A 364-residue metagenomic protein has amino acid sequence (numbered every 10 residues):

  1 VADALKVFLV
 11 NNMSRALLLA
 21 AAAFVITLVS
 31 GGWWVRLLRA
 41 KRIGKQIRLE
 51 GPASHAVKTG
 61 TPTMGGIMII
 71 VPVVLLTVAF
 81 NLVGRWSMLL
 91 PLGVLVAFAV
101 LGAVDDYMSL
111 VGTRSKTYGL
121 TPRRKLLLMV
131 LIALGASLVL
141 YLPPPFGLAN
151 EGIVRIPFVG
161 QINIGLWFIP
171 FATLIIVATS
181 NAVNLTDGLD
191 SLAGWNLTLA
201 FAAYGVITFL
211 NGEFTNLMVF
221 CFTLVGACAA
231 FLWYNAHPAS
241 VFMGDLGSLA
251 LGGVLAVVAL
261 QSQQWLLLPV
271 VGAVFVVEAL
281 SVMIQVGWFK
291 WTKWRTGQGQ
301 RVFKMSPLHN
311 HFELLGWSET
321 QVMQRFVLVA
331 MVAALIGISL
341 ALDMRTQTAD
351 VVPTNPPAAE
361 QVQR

Functional and structural regions predicted by a protein language model:
A2-R39, I69-Y107, V130-G152, G165-R364: Alpha-helical transmembrane segments
L37-A53, M108-T117: Flexible loop linkers connecting adjacent transmembrane helices in multi-pass alpha-helical membrane transporters
R48-T61, K116-L128: Juxtamembrane helix-capping/reentrant segments at transmembrane boundaries
T59, R155-W167: Short aromatic-rich membrane-water interface segments that cap or initiate transmembrane helices in multi-pass membrane
P62, I156-V159, P238, P307: Proline-rich low-complexity regions
G84-L92, V111-L128: Membrane-interfacial loop-to-helix junctions in multi-pass inner-membrane proteins
S109-Y118, E151-G160: Interhelical loops and loop-helix junctions of multi-pass membrane transporters/channels
